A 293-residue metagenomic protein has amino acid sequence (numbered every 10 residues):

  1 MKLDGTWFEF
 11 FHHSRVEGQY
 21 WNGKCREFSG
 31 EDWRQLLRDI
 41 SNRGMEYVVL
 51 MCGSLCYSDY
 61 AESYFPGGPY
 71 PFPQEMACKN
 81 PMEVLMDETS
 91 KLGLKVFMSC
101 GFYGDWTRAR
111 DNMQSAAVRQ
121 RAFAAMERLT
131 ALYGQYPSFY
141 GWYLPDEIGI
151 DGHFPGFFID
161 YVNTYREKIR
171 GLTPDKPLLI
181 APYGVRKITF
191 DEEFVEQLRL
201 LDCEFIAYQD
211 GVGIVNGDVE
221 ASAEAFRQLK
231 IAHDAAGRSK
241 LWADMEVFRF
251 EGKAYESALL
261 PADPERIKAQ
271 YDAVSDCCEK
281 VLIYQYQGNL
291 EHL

Functional and structural regions predicted by a protein language model:
M1-M51, G184: Boundary/entry segment of secreted carbohydrate-active catalytic domains
L3-F8, V48-L50, V96-C100, Y140 (+5 more regions): Hydrophobic faces of well-ordered beta-strands that scaffold small-molecule active sites in alpha/beta enzyme cores
H12-G30, E62-K79, A109-Q120, P145-G156 (+3 more regions): The substrate-binding groove and active-site-proximal loops of carbohydrate-active enzymes, especially glycoside
E27-G104, F157-L178, A221-A232: Aromatic-lined substrate-binding rim segments of carbohydrate-active enzymes
L36-D39, R43, E75-L92, D111-G141 (+3 more regions): An active-site-proximal structural segment forming one wall of the substrate-binding cleft that immediately precedes
Y47-V49, D210-V219, A235-L293: Substrate-binding cleft of secreted/luminal carbohydrate-active enzymes
G101-R108, A125-G156, V281-I283: Active-site groove signature of glycoside hydrolases
P137-I150, Y183, F190-E220, Y284-Y286: Aromatic- and acid-rich polysaccharide-binding/catalytic face of secreted or lumenal carbohydrate-active enzymes
